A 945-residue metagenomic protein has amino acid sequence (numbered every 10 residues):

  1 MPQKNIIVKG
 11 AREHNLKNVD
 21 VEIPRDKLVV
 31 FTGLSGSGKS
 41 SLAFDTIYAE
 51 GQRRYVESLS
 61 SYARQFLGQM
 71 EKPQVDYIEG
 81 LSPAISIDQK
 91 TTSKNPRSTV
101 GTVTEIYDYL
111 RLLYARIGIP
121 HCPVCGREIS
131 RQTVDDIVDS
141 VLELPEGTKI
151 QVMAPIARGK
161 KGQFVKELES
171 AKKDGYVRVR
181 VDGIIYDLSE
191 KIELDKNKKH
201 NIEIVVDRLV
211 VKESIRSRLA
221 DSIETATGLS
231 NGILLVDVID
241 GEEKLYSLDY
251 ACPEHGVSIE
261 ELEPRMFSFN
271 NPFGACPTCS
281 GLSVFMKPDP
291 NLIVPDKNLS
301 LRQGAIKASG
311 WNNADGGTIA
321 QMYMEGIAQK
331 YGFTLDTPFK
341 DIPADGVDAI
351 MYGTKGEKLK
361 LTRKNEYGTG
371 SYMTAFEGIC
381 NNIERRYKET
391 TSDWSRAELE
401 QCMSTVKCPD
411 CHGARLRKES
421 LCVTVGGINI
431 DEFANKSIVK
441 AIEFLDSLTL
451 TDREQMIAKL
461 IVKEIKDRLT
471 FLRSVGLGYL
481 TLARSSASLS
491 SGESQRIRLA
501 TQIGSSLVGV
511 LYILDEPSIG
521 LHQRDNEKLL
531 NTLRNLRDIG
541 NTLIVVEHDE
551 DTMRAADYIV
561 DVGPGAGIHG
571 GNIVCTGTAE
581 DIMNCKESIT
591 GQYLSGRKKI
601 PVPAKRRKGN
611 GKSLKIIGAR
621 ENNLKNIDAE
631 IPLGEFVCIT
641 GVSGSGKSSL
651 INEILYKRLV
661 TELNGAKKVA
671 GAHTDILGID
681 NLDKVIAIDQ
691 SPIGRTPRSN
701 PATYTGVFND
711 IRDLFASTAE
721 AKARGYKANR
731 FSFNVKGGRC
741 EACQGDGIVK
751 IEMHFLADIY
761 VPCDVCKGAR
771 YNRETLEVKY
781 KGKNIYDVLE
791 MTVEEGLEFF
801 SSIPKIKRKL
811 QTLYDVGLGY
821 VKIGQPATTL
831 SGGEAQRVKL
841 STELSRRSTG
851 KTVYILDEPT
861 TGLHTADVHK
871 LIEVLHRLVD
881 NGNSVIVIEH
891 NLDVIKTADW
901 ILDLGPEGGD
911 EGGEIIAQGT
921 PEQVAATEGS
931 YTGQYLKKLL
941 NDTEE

Functional and structural regions predicted by a protein language model:
M1-E945: Conserved phosphate-binding elements of NTP-dependent enzyme cores
